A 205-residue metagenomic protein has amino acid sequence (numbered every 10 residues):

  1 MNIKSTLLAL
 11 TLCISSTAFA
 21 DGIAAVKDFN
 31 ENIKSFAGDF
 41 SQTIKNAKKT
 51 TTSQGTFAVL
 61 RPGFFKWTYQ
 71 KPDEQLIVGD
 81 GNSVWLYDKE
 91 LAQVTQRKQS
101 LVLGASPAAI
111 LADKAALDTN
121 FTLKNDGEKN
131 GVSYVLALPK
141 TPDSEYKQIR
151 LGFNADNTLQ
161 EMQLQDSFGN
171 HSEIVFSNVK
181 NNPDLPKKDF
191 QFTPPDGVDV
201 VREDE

Functional and structural regions predicted by a protein language model:
M1-L7: Bacterial N-terminal signal peptides that target proteins for export
A9-S15: Bacterial N-terminal signal peptides
T17-T51, P194-E205: N-terminal leader/targeting segments and the immediate start of mature chains
I33-S35, T52-Q54, L60-P62, P72 (+6 more regions): Extracytoplasmic
S41-K45, T68-Q70, Y87-K89, L138-K140 (+1 more regions): A generic structural motif
T56-S106, S172: An acidic-aromatic
A92-S133: Flexible, surface-exposed loop/linker segments and immediately adjacent secondary-structure boundaries
T119-E203: Gly/Pro-enriched, hydrophobic low-complexity segments that function as extracytoplasmic propeptides/linkers
